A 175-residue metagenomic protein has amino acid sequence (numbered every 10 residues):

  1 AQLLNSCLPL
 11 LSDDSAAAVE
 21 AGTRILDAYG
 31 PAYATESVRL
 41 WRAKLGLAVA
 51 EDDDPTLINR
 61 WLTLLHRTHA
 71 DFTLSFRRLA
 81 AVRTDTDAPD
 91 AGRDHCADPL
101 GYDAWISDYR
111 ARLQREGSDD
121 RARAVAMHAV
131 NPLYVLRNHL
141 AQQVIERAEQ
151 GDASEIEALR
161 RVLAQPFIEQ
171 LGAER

Functional and structural regions predicted by a protein language model:
A1-R175: Regulatory N- and C-terminal appendages and interdomain linkers associated with kinase/kinase-like NTP transferase
